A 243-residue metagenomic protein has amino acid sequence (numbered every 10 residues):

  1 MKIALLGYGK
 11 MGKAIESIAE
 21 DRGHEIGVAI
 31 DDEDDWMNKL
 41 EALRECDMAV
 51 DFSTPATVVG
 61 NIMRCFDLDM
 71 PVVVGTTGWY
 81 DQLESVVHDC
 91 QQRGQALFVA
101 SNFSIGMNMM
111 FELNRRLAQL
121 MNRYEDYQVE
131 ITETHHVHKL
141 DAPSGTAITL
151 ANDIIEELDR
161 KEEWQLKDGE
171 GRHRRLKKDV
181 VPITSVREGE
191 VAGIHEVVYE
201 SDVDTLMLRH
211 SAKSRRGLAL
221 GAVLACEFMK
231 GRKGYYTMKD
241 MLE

Functional and structural regions predicted by a protein language model:
K2, K10-L43, R123-E243: C-terminal substrate-binding/catalytic lobe of Rossmann-fold NAD(P)-dependent oxidoreductases
D31-D35, T76-Y80, F103: Short, acidic/turn-prone active-site loops that include or flank metal/cofactor- and phosphate-binding residues
L40-E45, P55-T76, E84-D89: Rossmann-fold NAD(P) dinucleotide-binding segment
A49-V50: N-terminal Rossmann-like NAD(P) cofactor-binding module of classical short-chain dehydrogenase/reductase
P71, V86-S104, M121-I131: Rossmann-fold dehydrogenase core element
T76-L97, N108, L113-Q119: Rossmann-fold NAD(P)-binding glycine/threonine-rich loop
